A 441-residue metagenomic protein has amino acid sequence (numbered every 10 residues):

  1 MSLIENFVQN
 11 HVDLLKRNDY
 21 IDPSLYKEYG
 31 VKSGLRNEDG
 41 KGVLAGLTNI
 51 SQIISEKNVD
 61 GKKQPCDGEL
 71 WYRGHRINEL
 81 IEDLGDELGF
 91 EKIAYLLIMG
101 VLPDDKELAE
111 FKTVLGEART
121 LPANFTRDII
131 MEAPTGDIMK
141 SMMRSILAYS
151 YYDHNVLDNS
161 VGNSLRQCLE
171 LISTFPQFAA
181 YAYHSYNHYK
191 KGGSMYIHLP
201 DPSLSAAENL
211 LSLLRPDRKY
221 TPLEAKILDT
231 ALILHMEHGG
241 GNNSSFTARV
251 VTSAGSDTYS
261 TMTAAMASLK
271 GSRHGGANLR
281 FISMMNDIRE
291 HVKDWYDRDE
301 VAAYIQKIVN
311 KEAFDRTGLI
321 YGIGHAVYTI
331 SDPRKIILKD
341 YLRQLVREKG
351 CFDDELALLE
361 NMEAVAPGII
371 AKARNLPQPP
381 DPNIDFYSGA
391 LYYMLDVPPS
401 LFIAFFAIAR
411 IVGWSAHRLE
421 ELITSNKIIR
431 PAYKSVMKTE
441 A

Functional and structural regions predicted by a protein language model:
M1-A441: Non-transmembrane, aqueous-exposed alpha-helical and coiled segments at domain scale
